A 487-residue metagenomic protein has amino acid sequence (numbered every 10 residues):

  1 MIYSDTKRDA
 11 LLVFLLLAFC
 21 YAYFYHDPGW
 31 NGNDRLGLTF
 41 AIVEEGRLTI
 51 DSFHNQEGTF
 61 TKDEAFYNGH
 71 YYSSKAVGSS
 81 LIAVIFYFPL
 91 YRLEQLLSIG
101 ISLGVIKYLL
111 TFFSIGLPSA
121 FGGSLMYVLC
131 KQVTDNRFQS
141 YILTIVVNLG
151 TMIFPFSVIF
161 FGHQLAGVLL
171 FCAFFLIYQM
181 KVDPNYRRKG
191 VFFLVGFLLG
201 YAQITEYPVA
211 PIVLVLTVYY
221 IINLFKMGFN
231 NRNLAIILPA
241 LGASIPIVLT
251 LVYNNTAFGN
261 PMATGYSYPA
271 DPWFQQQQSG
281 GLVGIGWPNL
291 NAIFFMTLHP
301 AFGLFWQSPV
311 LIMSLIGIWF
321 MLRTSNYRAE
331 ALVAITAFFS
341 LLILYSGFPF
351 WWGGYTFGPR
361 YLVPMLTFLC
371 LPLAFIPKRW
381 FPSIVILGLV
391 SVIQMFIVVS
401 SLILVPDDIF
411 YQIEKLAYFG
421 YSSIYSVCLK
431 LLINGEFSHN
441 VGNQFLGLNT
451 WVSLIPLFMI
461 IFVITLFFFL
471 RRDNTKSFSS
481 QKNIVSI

Functional and structural regions predicted by a protein language model:
M1-Y23, D27, T111, F121 (+4 more regions): Start-transfer (signal-anchor) and selected internal transmembrane alpha helices of multi-pass inner/ER membrane
I2, F305-R328, L369-F375, P382-L389 (+2 more regions): Hydrophobic, aromatic-rich transmembrane alpha-helices and their immediate juxtamembrane boundary segments
K7-L12, Q95-S102, F121-L149, G167-V168 (+1 more regions): Transmembrane-helix signature of polytopic, membrane-embedded enzymes that assemble or transfer cell-envelope glycans
C20, T39, L143-T144, N148 (+4 more regions): Membrane-interface alpha helices of multi-pass inner-membrane proteins
L109-T134, C172-L176: Transmembrane-helix motifs of polytopic, lipid-linked glycan transferases
H163, A173-F192, K226-M227: Membrane-interface transmembrane helices that cradle and orient dolichyl/undecaprenyl
Q179-P184, P211-V248, V252, L315-N326 (+1 more regions): Perimembrane helix-loop-helix junctions
A210, V215, A235-G317, A334 (+2 more regions): Membrane-lumen/periplasm interface segments of specific transmembrane helices in polyprenyl phosphate-linked
